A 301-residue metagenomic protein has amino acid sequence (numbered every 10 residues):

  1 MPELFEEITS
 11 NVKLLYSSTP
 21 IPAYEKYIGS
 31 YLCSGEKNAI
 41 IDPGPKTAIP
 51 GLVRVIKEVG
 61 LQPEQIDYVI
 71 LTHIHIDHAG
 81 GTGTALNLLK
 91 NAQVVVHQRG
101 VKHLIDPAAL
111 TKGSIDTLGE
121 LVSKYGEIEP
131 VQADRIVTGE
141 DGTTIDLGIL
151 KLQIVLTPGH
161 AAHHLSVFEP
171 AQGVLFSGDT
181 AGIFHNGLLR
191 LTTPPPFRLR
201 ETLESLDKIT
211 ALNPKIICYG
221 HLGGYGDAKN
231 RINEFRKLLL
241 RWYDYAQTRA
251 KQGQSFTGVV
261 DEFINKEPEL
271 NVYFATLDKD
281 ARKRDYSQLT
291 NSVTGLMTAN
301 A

Functional and structural regions predicted by a protein language model:
P2-V59, V167-S177: Conserved beta-strand hairpin/beta-sheet module of binuclear metal-dependent hydrolase folds, prominently
L32-C33, G142-E169: Core dinuclear metal-dependent hydrolase active-site scaffold
I41-G44, D67-H73, V95-H97, T157-G159 (+2 more regions): Active-site neighborhood of phospho(di)ester-bond hydrolases with catalytic His/Asp-centered motifs
P50-R99: Active-site metal-binding motif and surrounding structural segment of the metallo-beta-lactamase
L104-V155, L203-T210: Metallo-beta-lactamase
L165-G220, N230, M297: Metal-dependent phosphodiesterase/nuclease catalytic metal-binding core
L203-Q254: Divalent-metal (often Zn2+) His-rich catalytic cores of metallo-beta-lactamase-fold enzymes
T248-A301: C-terminal regulatory/interaction regions
